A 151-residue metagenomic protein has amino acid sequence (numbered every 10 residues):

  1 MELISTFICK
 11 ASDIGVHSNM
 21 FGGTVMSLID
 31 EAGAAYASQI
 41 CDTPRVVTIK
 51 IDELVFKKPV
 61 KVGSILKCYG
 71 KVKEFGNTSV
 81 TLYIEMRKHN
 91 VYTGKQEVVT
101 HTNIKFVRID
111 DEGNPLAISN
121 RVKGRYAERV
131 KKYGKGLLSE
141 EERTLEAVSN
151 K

Functional and structural regions predicted by a protein language model:
M1-K10: Short amphipathic
L3, K61-V62, K73-K151: HotDog/MaoC-like acyl-thioester-processing domains
C9-I14, V107: Short polar catalytic/cofactor-binding loops
A11-D13, I51-K58, K88-N90: Short, well-ordered turn and helix-capping elements at secondary-structure junctions
I14-M26: A conserved, well-ordered hydrophobic junction motif at loop->secondary-structure transitions
M26-S27, T93: Residue-level recognition of hydrophobic positions within alpha-helical transmembrane segments
A34-Y69, K73-F75, S79-T81, E97-T102: Hydrophobic beta-strand-centered segment that forms part of the acyl-chain substrate-binding groove
